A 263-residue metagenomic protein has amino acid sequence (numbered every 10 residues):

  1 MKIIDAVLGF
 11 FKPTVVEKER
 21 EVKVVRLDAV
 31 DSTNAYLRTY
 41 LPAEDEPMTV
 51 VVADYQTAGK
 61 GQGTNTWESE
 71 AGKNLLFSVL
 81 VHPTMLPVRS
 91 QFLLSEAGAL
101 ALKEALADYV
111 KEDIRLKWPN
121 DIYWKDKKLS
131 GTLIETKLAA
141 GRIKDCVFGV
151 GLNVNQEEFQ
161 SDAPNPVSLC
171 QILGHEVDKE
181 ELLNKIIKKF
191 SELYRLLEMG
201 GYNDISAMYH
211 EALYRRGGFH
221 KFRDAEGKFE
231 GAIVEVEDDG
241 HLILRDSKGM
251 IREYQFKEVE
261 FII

Functional and structural regions predicted by a protein language model:
M1-D108: N-terminal lobe of the biotin/lipoate ligase/transferase fold
M1-F11, T84-P87, L93-I114, W124-I263: Long, positively charged amphipathic alpha-helical accessory segments at protein N-termini or as interdomain linkers
R20, D45-P47, W118, K127 (+1 more regions): Short, basic and Ser/Thr-rich N-terminal targeting/leader segments
